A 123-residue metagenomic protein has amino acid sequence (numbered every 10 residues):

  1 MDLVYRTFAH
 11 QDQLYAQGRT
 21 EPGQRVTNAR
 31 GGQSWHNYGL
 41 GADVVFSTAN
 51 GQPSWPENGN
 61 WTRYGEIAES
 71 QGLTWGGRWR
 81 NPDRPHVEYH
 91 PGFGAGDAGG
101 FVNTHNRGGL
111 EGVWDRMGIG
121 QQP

Functional and structural regions predicted by a protein language model:
M1-W35: Secreted/periplasmic proteins that engage bacterial cell-wall peptidoglycan
A29-P123: Catalytic cores and adjacent binding grooves of peptidoglycan-active enzymes
